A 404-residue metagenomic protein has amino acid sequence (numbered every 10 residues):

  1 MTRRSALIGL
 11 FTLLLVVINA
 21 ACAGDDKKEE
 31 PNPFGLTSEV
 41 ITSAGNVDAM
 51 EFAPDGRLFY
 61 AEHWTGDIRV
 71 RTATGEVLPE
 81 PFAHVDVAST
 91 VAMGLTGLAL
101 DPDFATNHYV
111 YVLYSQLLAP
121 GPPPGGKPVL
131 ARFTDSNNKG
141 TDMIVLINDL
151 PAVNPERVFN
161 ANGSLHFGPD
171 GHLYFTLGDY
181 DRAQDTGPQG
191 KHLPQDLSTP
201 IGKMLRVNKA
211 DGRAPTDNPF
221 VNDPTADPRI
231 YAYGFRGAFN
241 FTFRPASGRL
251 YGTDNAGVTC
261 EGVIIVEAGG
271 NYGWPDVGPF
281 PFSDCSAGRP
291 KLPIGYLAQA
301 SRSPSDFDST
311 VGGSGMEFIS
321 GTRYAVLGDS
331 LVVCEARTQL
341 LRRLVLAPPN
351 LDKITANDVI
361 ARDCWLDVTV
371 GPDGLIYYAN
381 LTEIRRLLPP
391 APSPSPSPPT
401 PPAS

Functional and structural regions predicted by a protein language model:
I18-A21: C-terminal motif of bacterial Sec signal peptides marking the signal peptidase cleavage site
E30-G45, Q299-R302, I354-A356: A short helix->beta-strand "capping" segment at the edge of beta-propeller domains
E39-G45, F82-T90, I147-R157, N222 (+3 more regions): Surface loop/turn motifs at the tips and blade-to-blade linkers of beta-strand repeat domains
V40-G66, V311-F318: Beta-strand-rich domains and repeat architectures in extracellular enzymes and scaffolds, especially beta-propellers
F59-A83: Beta-propeller domains
T65, M93-L95, D103-A105, D179-T355 (+2 more regions): Beta-propeller domain segments
E76-P102: Blade-loop segments of beta-propeller domains
P124-H166: Asp-box/WD-like beta-propeller blade repeats and closely related beta-sheet repeat scaffolds
